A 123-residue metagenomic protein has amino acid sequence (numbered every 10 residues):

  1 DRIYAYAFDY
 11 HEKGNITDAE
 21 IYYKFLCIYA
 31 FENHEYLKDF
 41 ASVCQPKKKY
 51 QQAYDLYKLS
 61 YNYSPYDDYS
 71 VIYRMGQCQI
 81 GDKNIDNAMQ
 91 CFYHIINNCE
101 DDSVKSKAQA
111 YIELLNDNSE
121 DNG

Functional and structural regions predicted by a protein language model:
D1, N116-G123: Eukaryotic alpha-helical solenoid repeat scaffolds
R2-S70: Alpha-helical adaptor scaffolds
E12, P46-K47, G81, L114-N118: Register position in tetratricopeptide repeats
H34-E35, P65-I72, N97-A110: Boundary/linker segments of alpha-helical solenoid repeat arrays
Y54-S60, A88-I95, G123: Alpha-helical repeat scaffolds
N62-Q90: Ankyrin-repeat and related helical/solenoid repeat scaffolds used for protein-protein interactions
I80-S103, Q109-N116: TPR/TPR-like (Sel1-like) alpha-helical repeat modules
